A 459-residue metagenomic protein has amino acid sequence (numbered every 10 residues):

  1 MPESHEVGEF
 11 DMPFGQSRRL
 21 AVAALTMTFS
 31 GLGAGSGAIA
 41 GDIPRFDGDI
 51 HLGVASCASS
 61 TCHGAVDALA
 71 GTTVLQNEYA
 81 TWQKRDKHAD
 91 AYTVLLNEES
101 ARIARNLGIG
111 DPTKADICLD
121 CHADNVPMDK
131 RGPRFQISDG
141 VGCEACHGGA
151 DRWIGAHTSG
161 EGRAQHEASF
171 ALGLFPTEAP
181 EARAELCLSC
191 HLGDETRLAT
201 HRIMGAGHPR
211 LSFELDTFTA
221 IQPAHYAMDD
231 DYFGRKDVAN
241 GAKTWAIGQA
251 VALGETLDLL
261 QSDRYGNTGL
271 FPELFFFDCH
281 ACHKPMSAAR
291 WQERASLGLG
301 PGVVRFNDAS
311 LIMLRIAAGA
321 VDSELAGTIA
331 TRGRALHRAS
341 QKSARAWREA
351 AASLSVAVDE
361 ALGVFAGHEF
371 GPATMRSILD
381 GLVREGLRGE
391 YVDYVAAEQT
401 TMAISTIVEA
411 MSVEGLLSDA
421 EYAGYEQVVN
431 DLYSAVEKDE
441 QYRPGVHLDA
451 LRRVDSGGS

Functional and structural regions predicted by a protein language model:
F10-A24: Bacterial N-terminal signal peptides that target proteins for export
A23-G33: Bacterial N-terminal signal peptides
A34-A40: Sec/Tat signal peptide C-region and signal peptidase I cleavage site
A40-S60: Short N-terminal segments immediately surrounding and downstream of signal-peptide cleavage
G41-R45, V66-R105, P133-V141, G149-V395: Primarily the internal scaffold of c-type cytochrome electron-transfer domains, especially repeated/multiheme c-type
C57-S59, C118, C143, C187 (+1 more regions): Short cysteine-rich clusters marking metal-coordination/redox-active sites
R105-E144: Post-signal peptide N-terminal segment of secreted/secretory-pathway proteins
R384-S459: A cross-kingdom marker for long, charged
